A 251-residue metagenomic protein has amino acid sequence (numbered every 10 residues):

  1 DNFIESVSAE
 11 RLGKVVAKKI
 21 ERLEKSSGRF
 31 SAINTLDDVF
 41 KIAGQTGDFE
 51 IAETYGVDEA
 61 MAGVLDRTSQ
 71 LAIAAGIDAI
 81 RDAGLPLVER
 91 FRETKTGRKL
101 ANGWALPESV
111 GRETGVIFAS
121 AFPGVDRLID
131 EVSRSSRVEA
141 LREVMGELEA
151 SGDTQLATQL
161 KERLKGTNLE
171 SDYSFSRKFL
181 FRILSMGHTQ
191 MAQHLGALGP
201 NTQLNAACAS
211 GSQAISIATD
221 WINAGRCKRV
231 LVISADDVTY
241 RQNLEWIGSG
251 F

Functional and structural regions predicted by a protein language model:
D1, G115-S120: Mixed-charge, low-complexity intrinsically disordered regions
D1-M61, S69, A83, R134-L141: ACP-dependent fatty acid/polyketide chain-elongation machinery
K19-A43, K99-N102, I117-F118, L128 (+3 more regions): Nucleic-acid-interacting cores, centered on viral/eukaryotic replication and modification enzymes
T46, V116-F118, M191, F251: Generic structural hydrophobic/aromatic packing signal, biased to beta-strands
A62-G63, P86-F91, L100-A105, P123-F251: Acyl-thioester C-C bond-transforming condensing/cleaving domain
R67-D78, L180-I183, S210: Phosphate/oxyanion-binding active-site loops and adjacent basic polyanion-contact surfaces
S69-S109, G115: Feature captures the FAD/FMN-dependent oxidoreductase FAD-binding
